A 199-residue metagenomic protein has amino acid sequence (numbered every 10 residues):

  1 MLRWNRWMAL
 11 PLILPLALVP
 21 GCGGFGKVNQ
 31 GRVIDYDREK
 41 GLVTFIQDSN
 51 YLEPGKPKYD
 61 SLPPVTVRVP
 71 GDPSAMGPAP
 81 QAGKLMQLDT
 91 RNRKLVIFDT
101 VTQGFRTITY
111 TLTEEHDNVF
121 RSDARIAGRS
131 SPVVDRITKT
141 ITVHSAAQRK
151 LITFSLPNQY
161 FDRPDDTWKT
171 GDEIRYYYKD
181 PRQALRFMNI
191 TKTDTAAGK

Functional and structural regions predicted by a protein language model:
M1-C22: Sec-dependent bacterial lipoprotein signal peptides
P11-L12, S61, A146-R149: A generic structural signal for ordered alpha-helices
P20-L52, P73-K199: Short, flexible, surface-exposed loop segments at domain boundaries
L52, P57-K58: Long, positively charged leader/targeting segments at protein N-termini
Y59-S74: Disulfide-stabilized netrin-like
